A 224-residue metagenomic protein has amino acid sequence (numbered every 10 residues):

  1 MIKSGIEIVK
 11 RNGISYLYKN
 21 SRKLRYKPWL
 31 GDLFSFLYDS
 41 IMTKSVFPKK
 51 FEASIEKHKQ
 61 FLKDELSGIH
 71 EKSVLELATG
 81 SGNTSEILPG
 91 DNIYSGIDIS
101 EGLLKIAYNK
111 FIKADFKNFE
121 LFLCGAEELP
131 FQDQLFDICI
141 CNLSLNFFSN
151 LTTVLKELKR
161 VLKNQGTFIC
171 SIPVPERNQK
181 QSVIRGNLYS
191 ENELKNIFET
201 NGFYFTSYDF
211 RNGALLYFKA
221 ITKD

Functional and structural regions predicted by a protein language model:
I2-I69, L103, E176: Conserved class I S-adenosyl-L-methionine
S73-E128: Class I SAM-dependent methyltransferase SAM/SAH-binding core
E127-C139: A short acidic, Gly/Pro-enriched loop at the edge of an enzyme's catalytic core that lines a small-molecule cofactor
I138-N150: A short SAM/SAH-binding and catalytic strip from SAM-dependent methyltransferases
T152-N164: A short glycine-rich, Lys/Arg-flanked "PGG" loop and its adjoining helix->strand segment in the class I
Q165-P173: Conserved beta-strand signature within the Rossmann-like core of class I S-adenosyl-L-methionine
N178-E193: Acceptor-substrate binding/catalytic loop of class I
N201, D209-D224: Core SAM-dependent methyltransferase catalytic element
